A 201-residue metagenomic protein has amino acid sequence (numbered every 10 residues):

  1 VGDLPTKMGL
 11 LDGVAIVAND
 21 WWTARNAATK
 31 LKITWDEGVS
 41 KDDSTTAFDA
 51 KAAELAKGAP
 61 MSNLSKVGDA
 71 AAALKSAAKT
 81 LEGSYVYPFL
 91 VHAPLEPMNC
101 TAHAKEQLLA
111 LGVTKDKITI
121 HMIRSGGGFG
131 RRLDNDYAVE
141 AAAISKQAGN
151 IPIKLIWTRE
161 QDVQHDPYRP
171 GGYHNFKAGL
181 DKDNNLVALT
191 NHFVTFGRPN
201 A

Functional and structural regions predicted by a protein language model:
V1-A201: Structural alpha/beta core scaffold segments of enzyme domains
